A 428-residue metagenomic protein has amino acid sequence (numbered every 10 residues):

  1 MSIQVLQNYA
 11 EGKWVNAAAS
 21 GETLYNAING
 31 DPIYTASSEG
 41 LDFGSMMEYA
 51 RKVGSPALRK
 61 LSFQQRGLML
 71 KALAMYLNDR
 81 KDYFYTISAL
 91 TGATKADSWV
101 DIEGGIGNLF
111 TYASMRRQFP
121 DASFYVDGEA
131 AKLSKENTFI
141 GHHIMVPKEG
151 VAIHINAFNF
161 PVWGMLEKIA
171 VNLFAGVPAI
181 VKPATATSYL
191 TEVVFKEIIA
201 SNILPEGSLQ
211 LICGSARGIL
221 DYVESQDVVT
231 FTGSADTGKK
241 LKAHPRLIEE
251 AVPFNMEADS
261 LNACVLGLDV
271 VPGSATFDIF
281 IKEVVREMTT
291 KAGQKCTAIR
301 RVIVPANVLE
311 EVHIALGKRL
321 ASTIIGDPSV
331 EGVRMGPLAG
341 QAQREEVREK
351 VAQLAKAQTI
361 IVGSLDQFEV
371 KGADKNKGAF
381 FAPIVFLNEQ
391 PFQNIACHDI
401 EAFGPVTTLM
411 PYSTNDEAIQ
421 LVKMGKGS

Functional and structural regions predicted by a protein language model:
M1-N137, S322, A339, V347-R348: N-terminal Rossmann-like NAD(P)+-binding subdomain of aldehyde/semialdehyde dehydrogenases
I28-Y34, L68, I203-E206, S225 (+1 more regions): Conserved C-terminal structural/oligomerization subdomain of aldehyde/semialdehyde dehydrogenase
G30, R66, G176, L209 (+6 more regions): Residue-level signal for inorganic ion chemistry
P32-S38, S55-R59, L133, I153-H154 (+6 more regions): Short, well-ordered beta-strand elements within core beta-sheets of diverse protein domains
S88, L109, T191-V194, Y222-V223 (+4 more regions): Hydrophobic packing residues within well-ordered alpha-helices of enzyme cores
P120-I279, Y412: Rossmann-like NAD(P) dinucleotide-binding subdomain of oxidoreductase/dehydrogenase enzymes
P178, I360, S428: Residue-level detector of anion-binding/catalytic polar loops
E197, S201-N202, V228, T237-F392 (+1 more regions): ALDH superfamily catalytic-core signature
